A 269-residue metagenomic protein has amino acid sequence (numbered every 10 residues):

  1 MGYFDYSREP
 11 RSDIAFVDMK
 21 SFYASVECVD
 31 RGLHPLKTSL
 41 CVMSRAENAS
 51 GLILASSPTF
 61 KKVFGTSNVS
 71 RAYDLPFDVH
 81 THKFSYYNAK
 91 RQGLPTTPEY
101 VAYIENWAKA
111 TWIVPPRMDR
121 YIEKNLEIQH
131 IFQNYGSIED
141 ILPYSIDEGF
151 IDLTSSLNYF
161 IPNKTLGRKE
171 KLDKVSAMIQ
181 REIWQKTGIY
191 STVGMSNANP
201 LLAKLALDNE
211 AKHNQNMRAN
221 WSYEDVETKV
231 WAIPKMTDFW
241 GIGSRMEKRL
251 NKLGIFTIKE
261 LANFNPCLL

Functional and structural regions predicted by a protein language model:
M1-L269: Gly/Gly-Pro- and Ser/Thr-rich, intrinsically disordered tail segments characteristic of DNA damage-repair and tolerance
